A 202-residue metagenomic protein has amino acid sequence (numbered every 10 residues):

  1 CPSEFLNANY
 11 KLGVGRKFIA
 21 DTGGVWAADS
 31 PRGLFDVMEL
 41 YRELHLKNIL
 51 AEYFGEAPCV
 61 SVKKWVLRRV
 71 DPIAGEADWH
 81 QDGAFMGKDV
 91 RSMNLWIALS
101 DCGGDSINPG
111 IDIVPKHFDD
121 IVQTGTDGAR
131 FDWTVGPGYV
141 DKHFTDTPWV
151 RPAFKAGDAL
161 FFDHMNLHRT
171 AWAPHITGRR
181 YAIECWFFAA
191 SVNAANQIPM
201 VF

Functional and structural regions predicted by a protein language model:
C1-D78, F85: Non-heme Fe(II)-dependent double-stranded beta-helix
G33, S61-K63, R91-L95, I107-P109 (+1 more regions): Residues that flank catalytic or metal-binding motifs in active/ligand-binding sites
F54-P58, D101-N108: Proline-centered turn/helix-capping motifs that create local helix->coil transitions or kinks
L67-R68, P72, A84, C102-G104 (+3 more regions): Short, solvent-exposed loop/turn segments at secondary-structure junctions
W79-D82, I97-A98, D146-P148, L167-R169: Glycine-rich, charged/polar anion/phosphate-binding loops that engage phosphate groups from diverse ligands
H80, M86-D105, A153-A156, F161 (+1 more regions): Short, conserved beta-strand element in jelly-roll/cupin
G104-L167: Double-stranded beta-helix
Q123-G128, A156-F161, M165-F202: Non-heme Fe(II)/2-oxoglutarate
